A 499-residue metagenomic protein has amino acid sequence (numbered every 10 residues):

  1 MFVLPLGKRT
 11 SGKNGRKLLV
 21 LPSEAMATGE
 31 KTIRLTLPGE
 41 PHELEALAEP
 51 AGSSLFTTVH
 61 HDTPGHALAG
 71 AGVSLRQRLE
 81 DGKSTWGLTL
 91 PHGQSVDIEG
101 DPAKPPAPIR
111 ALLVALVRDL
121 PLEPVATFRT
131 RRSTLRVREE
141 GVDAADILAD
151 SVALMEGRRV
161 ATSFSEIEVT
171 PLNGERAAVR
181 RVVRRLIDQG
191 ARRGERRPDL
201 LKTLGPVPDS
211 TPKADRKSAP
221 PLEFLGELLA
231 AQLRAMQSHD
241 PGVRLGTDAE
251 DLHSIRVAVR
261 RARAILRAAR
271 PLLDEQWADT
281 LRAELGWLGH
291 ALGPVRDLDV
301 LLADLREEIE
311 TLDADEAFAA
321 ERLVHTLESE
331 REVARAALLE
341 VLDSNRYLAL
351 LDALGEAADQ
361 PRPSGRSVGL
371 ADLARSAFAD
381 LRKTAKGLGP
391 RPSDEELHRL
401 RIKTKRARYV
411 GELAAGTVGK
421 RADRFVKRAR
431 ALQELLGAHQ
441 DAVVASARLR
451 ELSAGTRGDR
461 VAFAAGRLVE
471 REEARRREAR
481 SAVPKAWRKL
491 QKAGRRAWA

Functional and structural regions predicted by a protein language model:
K8-K17: Polybasic, lysine-rich low-complexity intrinsically disordered segments
L21-A499: Function-determining surface determinants
